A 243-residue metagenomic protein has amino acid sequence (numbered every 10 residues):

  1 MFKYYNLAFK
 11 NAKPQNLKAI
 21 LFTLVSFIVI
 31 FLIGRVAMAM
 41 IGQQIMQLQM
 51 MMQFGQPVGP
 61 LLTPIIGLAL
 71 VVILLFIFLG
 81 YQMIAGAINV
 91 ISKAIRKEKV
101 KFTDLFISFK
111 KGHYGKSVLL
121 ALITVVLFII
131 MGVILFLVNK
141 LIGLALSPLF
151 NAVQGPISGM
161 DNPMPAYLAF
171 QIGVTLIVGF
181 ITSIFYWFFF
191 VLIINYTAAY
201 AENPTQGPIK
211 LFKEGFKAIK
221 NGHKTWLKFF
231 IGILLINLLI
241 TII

Functional and structural regions predicted by a protein language model:
M1-I243: Hydrophobic alpha-helical membrane segments
